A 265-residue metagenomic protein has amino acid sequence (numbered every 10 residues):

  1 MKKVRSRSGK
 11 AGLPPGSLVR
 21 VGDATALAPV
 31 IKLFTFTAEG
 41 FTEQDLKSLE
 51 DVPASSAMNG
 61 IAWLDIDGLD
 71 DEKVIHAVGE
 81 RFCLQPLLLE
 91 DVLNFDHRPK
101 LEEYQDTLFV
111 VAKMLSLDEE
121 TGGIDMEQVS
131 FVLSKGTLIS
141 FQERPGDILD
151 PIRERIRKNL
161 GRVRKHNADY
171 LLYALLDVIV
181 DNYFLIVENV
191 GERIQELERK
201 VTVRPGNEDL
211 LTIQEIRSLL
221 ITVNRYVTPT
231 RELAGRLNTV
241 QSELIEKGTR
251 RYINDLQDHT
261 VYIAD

Functional and structural regions predicted by a protein language model:
M1-D255, H259-Y262: Peripheral, non-transmembrane regulatory/ligand-interaction domains of membrane transport proteins
